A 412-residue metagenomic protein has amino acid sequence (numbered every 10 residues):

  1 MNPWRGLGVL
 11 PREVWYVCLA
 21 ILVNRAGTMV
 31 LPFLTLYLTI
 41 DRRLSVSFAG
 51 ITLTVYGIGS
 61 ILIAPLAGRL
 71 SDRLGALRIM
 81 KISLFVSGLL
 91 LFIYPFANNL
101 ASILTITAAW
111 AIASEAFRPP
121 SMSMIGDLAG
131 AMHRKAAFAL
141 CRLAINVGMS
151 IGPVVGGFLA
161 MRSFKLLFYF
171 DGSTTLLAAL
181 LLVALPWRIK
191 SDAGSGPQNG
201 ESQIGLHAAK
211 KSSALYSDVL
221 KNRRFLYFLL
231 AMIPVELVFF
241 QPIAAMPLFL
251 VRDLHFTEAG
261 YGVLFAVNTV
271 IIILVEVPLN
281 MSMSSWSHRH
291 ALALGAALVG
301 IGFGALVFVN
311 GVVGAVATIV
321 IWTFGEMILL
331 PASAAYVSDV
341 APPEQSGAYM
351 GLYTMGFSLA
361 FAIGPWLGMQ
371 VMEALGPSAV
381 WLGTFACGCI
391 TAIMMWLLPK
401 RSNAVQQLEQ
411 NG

Functional and structural regions predicted by a protein language model:
M1-P11, I189-L230, G412: Juxtamembrane intracellular "pre-TM" segments in multi-pass secondary transporters
L7-G57, L226-A231, E236-L264: Helix-loop boundary and gating motifs at the non-cytosolic
M29, G57-P65, M149-S150, T269-V277 (+1 more regions): Residue-level signature of mid-helix packing/kink "hotspots" within the transmembrane helices of 12-pass Major
L62-N98: Conserved MFS/SLC helix-loop-helix module at the cytosolic interface between two early adjacent transmembrane helices
I63-G75, V275-H288: Helix-to-loop junctions at the C-terminal end of transmembrane segments in multipass secondary transporters
R78-F92, H290-A305: Structural signature of the two symmetry-related core transmembrane helices
T107-V147: Cytoplasmic helix-loop-helix junction between adjacent transmembrane helices in 12-TM secondary transporters
L167-A184, W381-L397: Symmetry-related core transmembrane helices of the 12-TM Major Facilitator Superfamily/SLC fold
